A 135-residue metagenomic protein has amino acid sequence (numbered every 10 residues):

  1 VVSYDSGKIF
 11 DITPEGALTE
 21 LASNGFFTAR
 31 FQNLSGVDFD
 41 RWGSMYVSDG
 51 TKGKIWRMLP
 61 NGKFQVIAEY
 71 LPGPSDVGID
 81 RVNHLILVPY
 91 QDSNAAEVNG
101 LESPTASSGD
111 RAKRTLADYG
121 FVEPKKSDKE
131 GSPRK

Functional and structural regions predicted by a protein language model:
V1-S35: Eukaryotic tandem repeat interaction scaffolds
S6, F26-S44, G50, L71-S93 (+1 more regions): Beta-rich, blade/repeat-based domains predominating in secreted/periplasmic proteins but also intracellular
G7-I9, G53-I55, N94-A96: Structural signal for beta-propeller blades
D11, R57, E97-G100, D118: Conserved blade-register residue in beta-propeller folds
T13-A17, M58-K63, E102: Short loop/turn segments that connect beta-strands within beta-propeller blades
L18, M45, F64, L85-I86: Hydrophobic "anchor" residues
T19-N24, Q65-E69, S108-T115: Beta-propeller fold detector
E102-K135: Sequence/structural signature of beta-propeller modules and their immediately flanking N-terminal secretory/stalk
